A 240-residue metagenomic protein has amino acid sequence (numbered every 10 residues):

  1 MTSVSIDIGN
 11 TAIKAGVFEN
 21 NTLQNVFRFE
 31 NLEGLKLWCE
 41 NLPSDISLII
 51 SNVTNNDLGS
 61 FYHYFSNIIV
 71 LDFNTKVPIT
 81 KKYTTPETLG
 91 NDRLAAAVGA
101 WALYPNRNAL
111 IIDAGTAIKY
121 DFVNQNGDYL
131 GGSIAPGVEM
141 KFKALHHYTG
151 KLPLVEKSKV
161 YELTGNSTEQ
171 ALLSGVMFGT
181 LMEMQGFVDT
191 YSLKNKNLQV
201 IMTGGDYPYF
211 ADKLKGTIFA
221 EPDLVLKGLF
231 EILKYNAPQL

Functional and structural regions predicted by a protein language model:
M1-Q24, A100, N106-Y129, L145 (+1 more regions): Gly/Thr-rich phosphate-binding beta-strand-loop-beta motif of the actin/hexokinase/Hsp70
M1-V77: N-terminal glycine/serine-rich phosphate-binding loop of ATP-dependent small-molecule kinases, especially carbohydrate
A12, I50-L58, N197-K213: Glycine-rich phosphate-binding loops at beta-strand->alpha-helix junctions
F65-A102: Glycine/small-residue-rich loop that forms an oxyanion/phosphate-binding "nest" at active or ligand-binding sites
S66-P78, K215-F230: Conserved phosphate-binding/catalytic loops in two-lobed NTP-binding clefts
N91, A95-N106, L130-L172, I232 (+1 more regions): Glycine-rich phosphate-binding loop plus the immediately following alpha-helix
G150, M177, I218-L240: Glycine-rich phosphate-binding/hydrolytic loop that grips phosphoryl groups
V160-K196, D206, T217-I218: Adenine-nucleotide phosphate-binding core of ATP-dependent small-molecule kinases
